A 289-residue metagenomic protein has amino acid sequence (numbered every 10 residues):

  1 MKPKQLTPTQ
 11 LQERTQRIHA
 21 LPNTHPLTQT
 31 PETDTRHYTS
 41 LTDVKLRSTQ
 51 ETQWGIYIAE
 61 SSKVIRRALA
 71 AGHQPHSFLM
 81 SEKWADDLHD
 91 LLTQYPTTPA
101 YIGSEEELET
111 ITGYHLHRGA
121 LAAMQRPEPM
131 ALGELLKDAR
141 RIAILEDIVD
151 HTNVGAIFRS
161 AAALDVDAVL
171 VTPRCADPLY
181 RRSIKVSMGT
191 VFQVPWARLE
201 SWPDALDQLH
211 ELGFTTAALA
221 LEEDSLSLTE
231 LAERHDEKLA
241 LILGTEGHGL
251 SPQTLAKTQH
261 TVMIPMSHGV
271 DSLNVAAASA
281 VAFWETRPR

Functional and structural regions predicted by a protein language model:
M1-D86, C175-A176: Boundary-proximal intrinsically disordered activation/regulatory segments immediately upstream of a helical core
K2-T9, I102, P127-D224: RNA substrate-binding interface of SAM-dependent RNA methyltransferases
L69, Q94, H210: Anion (oxyanion) recognition and catalysis
D86-T97, T254: Short, aromatic/basic amphipathic alpha-helical patches
Q94-G113, A197-E200: A glycine-rich helix N-cap at a beta->alpha junction
A120-A122, S160-L164, P178, S183-V191 (+1 more regions): Structured adenosyl-cofactor binding patch, chiefly the S-adenosyl-L-methionine
A217-V270: Active-site/ligand-binding-proximal alpha/beta "capping" segment
